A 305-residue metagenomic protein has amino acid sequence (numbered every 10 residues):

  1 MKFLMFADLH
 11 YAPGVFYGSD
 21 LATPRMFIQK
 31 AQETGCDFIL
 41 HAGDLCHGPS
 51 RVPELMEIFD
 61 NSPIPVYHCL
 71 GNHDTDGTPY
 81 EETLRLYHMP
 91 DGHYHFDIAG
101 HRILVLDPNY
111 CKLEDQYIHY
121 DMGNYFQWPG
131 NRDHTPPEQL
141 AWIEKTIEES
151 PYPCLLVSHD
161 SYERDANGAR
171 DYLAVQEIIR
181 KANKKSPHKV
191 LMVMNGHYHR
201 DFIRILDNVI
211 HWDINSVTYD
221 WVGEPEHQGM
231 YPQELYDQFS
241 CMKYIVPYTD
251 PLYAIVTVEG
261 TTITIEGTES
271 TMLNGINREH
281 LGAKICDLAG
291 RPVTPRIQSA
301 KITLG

Functional and structural regions predicted by a protein language model:
M1-E54: N-terminal active-site segment of His-dependent metallophosphoesterases
M5-A7, F38-D44, V66-N72, L155-S158 (+2 more regions): Active-site neighborhood of phospho(di)ester-bond hydrolases with catalytic His/Asp-centered motifs
A12-V15, E114, R164: A short acidic, helix-capping loop that chelates divalent metal ions and anchors anionic groups
V15-S19, P53, E81, G130 (+1 more regions): Short, solvent-exposed loop/turn segments at secondary-structure boundaries
G18, A22, F96, D201-G305: Binuclear metal-dependent phosphoesterase catalytic core
S50-K145, E149, A174-V190, R204-N215 (+2 more regions): Extended active-site neighborhood of metal-dependent phosphoesterases/phosphodiesterases
P108, V157-Y162, G196-Y198, T268-E269: Short, well-ordered beta-to-alpha junction loops that form the rim of enzyme active sites and present histidine/acidic
K145-D165: Short acidic, glycine-rich surface-loop motifs adjacent to enzyme active sites
